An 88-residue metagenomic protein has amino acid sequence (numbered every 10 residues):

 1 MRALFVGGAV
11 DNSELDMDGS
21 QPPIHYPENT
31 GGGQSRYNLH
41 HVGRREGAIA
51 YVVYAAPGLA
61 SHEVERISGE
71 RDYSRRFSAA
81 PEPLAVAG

Functional and structural regions predicted by a protein language model:
R2-V6, V10-G88: Domain-length accessory/inserted modules outside core catalytic folds
